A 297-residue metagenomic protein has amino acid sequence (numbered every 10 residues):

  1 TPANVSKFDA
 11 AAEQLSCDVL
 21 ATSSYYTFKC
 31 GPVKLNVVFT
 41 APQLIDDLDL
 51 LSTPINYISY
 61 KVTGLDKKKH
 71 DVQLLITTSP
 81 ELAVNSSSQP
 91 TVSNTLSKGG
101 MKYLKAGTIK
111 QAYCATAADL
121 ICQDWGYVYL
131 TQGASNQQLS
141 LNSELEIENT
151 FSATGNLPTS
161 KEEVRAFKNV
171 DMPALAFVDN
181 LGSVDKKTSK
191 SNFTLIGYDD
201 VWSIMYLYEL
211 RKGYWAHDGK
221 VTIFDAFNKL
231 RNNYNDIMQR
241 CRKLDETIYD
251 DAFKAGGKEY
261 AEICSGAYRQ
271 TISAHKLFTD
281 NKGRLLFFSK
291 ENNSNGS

Functional and structural regions predicted by a protein language model:
T1-A3, N36-T40, L75, L141-N142: Short amphipathic beta-strand/extended segments with alternating polar/hydrophobic composition
T1-G31, V128-E146: An extended acidic
N4-A10, V37-Q43, S160-K161: Short Pro/Gly-enriched beta-strand edge/turn motifs at strand-loop
A21-S23, I55, M172-A174: Short beta-strand-initiation
S23, K34, K69-Q73: Exposed beta-strand and adjacent loop surfaces of beta-rich binding modules that mediate intermolecular recognition
C30-L50: Low-complexity, acidic Ser/Thr/Pro/Gly-rich terminal tails and inter-domain linkers that flank the onset of structured
Q43-L50, K61-G296: Acidic/polar, glycine-enriched structural segments that form the non-catalytic walls/loops of the carbohydrate-binding
S52-I58: Short, solvent-exposed loop/turn segments enriched in Ser/Thr/Gly
